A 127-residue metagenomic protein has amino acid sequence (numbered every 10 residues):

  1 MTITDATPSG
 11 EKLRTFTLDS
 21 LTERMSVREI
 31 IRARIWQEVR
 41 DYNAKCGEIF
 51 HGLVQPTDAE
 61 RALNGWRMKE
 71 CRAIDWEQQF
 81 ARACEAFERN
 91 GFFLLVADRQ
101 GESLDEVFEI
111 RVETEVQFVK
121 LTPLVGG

Functional and structural regions predicted by a protein language model:
M1-G127: Ubiquitin-like/PB1-type beta-grasp interaction modules and other compact soluble beta-rich domains
